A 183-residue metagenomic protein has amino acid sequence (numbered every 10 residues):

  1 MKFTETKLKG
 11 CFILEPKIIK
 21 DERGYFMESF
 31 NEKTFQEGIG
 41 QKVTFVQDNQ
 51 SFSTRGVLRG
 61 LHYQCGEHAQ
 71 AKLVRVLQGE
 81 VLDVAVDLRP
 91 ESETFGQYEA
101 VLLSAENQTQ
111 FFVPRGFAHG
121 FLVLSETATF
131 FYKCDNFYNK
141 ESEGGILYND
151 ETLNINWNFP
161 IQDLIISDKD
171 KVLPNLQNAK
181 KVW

Functional and structural regions predicted by a protein language model:
M1-E106, S125-T127, C134-W183: Non-catalytic, conserved peripheral segments adjacent to functional cores
F111, H119-L124: Short beta-strand His + acidic residue motifs that chelate non-heme Fe in jelly-roll/DSBH and cupin folds
